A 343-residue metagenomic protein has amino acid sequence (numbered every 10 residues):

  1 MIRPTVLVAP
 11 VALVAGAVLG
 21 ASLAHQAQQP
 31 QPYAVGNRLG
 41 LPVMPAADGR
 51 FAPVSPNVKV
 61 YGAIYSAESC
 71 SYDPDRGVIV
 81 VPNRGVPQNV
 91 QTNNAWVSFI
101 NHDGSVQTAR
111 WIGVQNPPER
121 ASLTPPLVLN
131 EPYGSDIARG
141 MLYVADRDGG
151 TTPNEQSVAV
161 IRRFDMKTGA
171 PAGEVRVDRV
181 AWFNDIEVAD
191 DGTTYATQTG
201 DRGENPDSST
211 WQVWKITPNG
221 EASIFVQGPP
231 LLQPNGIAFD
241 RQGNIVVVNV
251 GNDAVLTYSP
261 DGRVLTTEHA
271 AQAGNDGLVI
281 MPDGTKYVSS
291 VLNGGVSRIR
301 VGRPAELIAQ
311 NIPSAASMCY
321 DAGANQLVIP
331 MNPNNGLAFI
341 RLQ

Functional and structural regions predicted by a protein language model:
I2, V6-V8, A12-A52, L342-Q343: Sequence/structural signature of beta-propeller modules and their immediately flanking N-terminal secretory/stalk
P45-K59, V106-L127, A172-R179, S223-P229: Surface-exposed loop and turn segments in beta-propeller and other repeat-based domains that flank or scaffold
A63-G77, T92-N94, V114-Y143, V177-A196 (+8 more regions): Beta-rich, blade/repeat-based domains predominating in secreted/periplasmic proteins but also intracellular
V81-W111: Beta-propeller domains
V86-Q91, G149-E155, D201-D207: Short consensus segments that form the blades of beta-propeller domains, in both extracellular/periplasmic
N93-S98, A159-R162, W211-W214, A254-L256 (+2 more regions): A short loop-to-beta-strand structural motif that recurs across blades of beta-propeller domains
I100-S105, D165-A170, I216-E221, Y258-R263 (+2 more regions): Short loop/turn segments that connect beta-strands within beta-propeller blades
G134, R139-A159: Acidic, Gly/Ser/Thr-rich repeat motifs that build Ca2+-stabilized beta-propeller blades
